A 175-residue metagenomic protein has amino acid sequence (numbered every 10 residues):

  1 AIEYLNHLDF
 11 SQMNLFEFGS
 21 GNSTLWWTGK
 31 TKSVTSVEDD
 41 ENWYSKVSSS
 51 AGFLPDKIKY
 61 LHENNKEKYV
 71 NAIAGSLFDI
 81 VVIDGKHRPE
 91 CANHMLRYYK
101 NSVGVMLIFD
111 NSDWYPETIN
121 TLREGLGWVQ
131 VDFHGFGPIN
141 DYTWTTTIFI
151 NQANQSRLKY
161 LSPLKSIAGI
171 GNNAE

Functional and structural regions predicted by a protein language model:
A1-K66: SAM cofactor-binding core of SAM-dependent methyltransferases, primarily the Rossmann-like beta-alpha-beta module
L5, Y69, A92-M95: Generic hydrophobic alpha-helical segments
N14, D79-I80: Structural motif
F18-G19, N65-K68, G104-S112: A broad, low-specificity signal for short, low-complexity segments enriched in glycine/proline and polar/charged
L25-G29, F53, G75, I119-G125: Short loop/helix-cap segments at secondary-structure boundaries that form the rim of catalytic
K66-L77: Short amphipathic alpha-helix with an adjacent loop that forms part of the alpha/beta core around
I80, K86-E175: C-terminal substrate-binding/active-site "lid" region of AdoMet-derived donor-dependent transferases
